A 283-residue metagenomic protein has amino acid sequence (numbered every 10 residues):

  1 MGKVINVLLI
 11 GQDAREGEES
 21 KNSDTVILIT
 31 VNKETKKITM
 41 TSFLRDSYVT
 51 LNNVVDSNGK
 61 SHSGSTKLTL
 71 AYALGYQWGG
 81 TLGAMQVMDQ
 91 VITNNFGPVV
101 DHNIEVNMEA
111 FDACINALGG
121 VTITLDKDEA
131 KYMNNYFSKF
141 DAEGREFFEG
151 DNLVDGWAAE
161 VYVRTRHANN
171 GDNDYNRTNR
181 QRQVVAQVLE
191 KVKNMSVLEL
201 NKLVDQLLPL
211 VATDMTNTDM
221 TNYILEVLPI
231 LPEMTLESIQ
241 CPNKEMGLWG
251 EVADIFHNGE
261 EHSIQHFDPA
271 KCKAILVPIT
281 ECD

Functional and structural regions predicted by a protein language model:
M1-D283: Non-catalytic, solvent-exposed segments at the cell envelope interface
